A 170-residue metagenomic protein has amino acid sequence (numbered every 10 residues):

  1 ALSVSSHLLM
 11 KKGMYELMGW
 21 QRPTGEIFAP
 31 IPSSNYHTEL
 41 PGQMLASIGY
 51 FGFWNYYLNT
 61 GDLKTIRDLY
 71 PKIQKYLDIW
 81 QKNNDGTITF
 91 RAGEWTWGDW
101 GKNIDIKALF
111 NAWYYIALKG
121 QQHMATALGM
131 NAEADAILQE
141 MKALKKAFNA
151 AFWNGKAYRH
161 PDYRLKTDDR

Functional and structural regions predicted by a protein language model:
A1-A125: Aromatic-rich carbohydrate-recognition surfaces in CAZymes
I104-R170: Active-site neighborhood of glycoside hydrolase catalytic domains
